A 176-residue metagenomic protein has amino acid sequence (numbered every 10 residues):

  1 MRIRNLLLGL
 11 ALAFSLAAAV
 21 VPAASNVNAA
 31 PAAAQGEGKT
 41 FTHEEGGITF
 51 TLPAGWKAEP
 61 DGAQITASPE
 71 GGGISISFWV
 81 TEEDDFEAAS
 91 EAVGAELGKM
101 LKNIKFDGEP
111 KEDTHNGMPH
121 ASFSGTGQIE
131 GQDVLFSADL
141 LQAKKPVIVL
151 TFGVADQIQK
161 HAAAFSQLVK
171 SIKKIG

Functional and structural regions predicted by a protein language model:
M1-N5: Positively charged n-region of N-terminal signal peptides that target proteins for export
G9-P22: Bacterial N-terminal signal peptides
N28-D61: N-terminal "mature-domain start" segment
G36-G38, W56, L101-K105, I172: Short glycine-aromatic motifs
F50, A54, E91, A95 (+2 more regions): Solvent-exposed, polar/charged alpha-helical surfaces in well-ordered, non-transmembrane soluble domains, broadly
W56, K145-G176: Surface-exposed amphipathic alpha-helical segments
E59-V149, G153-Q157: Conserved polar/disulfide-associated segments of primarily extracytoplasmic proteins
